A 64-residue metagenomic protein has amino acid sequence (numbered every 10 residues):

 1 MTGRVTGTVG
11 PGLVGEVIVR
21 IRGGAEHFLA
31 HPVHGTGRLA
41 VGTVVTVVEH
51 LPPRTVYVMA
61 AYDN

Functional and structural regions predicted by a protein language model:
M1-N64: Terminal membrane-proximal soluble interaction domains of membrane-associated proteins
